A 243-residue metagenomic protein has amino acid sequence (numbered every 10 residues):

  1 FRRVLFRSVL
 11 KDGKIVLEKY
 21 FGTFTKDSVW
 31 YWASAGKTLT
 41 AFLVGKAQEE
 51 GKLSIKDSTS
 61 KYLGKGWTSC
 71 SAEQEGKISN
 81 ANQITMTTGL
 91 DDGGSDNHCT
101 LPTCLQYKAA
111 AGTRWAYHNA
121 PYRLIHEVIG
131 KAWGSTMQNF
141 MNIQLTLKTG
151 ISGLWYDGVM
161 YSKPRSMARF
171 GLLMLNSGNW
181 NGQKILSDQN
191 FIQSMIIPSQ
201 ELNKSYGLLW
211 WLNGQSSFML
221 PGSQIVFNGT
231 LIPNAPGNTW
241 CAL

Functional and structural regions predicted by a protein language model:
F1-L5: Short, small-residue-biased leader/transition segments that mark boundaries at the very start of proteins
G13, W30-K56, Q83, L124-I129 (+2 more regions): Active-site SXXK
L17, F21-T25, V29: A short acidic/small-residue loop/turn micro-motif
K26-D27, G89-S162: Catalytic-site signature segments of enzymes, centered on catalytic residues
Y31, E50-T88, W133-K163: Active-site helix/loop module of the DD-peptidase/beta-lactamase fold, centered on the serine-lysine SxxK catalytic
A33-L39, E75-I78, W115-R123, Y161-S166: Aromatic- and histidine-enriched alpha-helix N-cap/loop-to-helix transition segments that scaffold the rims
T146-L243: Penicillin-binding protein/beta-lactamase superfamily catalytic region
